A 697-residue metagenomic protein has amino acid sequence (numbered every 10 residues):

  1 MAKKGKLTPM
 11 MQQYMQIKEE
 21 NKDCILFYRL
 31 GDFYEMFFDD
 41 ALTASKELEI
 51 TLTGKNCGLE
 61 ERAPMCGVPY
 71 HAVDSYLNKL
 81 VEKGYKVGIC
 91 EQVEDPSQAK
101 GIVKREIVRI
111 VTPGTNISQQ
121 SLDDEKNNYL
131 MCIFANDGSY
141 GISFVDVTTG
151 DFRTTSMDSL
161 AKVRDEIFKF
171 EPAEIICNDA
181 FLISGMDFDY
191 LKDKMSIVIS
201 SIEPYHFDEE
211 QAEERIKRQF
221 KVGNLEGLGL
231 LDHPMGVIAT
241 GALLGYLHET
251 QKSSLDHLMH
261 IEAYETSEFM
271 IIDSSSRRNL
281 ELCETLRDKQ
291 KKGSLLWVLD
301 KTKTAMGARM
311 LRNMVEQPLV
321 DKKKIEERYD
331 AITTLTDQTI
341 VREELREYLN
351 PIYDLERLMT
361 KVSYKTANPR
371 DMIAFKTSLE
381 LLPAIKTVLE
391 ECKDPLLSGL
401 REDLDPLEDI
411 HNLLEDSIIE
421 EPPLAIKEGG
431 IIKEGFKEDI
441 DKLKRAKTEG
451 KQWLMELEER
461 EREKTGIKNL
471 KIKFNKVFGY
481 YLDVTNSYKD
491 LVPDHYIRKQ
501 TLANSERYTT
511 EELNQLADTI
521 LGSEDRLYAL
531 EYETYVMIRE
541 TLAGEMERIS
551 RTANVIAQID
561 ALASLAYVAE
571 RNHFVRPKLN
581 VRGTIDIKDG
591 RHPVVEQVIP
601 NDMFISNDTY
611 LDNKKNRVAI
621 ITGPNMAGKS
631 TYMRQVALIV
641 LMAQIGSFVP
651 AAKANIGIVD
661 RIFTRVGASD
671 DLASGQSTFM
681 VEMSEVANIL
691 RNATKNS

Functional and structural regions predicted by a protein language model:
A2-T334, N350-S363, A367-E459, T584: Charged catalytic and DNA/RNA-contacting regions of genome-maintenance and nucleic-acid-processing enzymes
L26, M455, E463-N486, P493: Extended, charged helical/alpha-beta scaffold domains that provide interaction surfaces
F38-D39, H233, K303-T304, R309 (+4 more regions): ATPase nucleotide-binding head domains, primarily ABC-like/P-loop NTPase cores
I175, I559, F679: Residue-level signal for inorganic ion chemistry
Y364, N368, S378-L381, E434-G435 (+2 more regions): Charged, surface-exposed helical/loop "interaction arms" that form contiguous linear patches used for dimerization
I410-L413, S417-I418, L424, Y480-Y496: Cytosolic, long alpha-helical scaffolding segments
I419, L502, E506-E540: Extended, charged coiled-coil "arm/hinge" scaffolds of SMC/Rad50-like chromosome-maintenance ATPases and other large
